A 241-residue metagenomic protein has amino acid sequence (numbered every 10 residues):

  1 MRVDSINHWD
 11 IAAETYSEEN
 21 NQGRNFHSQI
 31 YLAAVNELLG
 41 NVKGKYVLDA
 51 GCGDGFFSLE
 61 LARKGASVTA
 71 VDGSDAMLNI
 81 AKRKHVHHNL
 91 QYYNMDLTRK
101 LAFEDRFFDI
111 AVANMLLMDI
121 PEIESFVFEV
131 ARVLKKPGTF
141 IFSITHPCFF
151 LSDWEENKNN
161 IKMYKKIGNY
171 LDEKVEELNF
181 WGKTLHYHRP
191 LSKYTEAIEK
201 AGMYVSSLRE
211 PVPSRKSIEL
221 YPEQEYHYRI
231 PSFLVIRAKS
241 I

Functional and structural regions predicted by a protein language model:
M1-V42, F56, E60, M77-I80 (+1 more regions): Conserved class I S-adenosyl-L-methionine
Y46-A50, D54-R99: Class I SAM-dependent methyltransferase SAM/SAH-binding core
L101-I110: A short acidic, Gly/Pro-enriched loop at the edge of an enzyme's catalytic core that lines a small-molecule cofactor
D109-I123: A short SAM/SAH-binding and catalytic strip from SAM-dependent methyltransferases
E124-T139: A short glycine-rich, Lys/Arg-flanked "PGG" loop and its adjoining helix->strand segment in the class I
F140-E173: Conserved class I S-adenosyl-L-methionine
I144, C148-S152, N179-K193: Acceptor-substrate binding/catalytic loop of class I
K174, L185-R209: Short alpha-helix
